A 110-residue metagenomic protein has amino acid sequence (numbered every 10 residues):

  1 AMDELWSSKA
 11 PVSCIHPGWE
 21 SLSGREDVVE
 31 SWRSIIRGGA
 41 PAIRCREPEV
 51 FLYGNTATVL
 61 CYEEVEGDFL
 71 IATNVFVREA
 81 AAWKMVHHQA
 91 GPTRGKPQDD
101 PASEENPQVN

Functional and structural regions predicted by a protein language model:
A1-M2: Solenoid-repeat scaffolds in large eukaryotic assemblies
S7, V12-N110: A beta-strand edge to alpha-helix "cap/lid" segment located at domain peripheries
